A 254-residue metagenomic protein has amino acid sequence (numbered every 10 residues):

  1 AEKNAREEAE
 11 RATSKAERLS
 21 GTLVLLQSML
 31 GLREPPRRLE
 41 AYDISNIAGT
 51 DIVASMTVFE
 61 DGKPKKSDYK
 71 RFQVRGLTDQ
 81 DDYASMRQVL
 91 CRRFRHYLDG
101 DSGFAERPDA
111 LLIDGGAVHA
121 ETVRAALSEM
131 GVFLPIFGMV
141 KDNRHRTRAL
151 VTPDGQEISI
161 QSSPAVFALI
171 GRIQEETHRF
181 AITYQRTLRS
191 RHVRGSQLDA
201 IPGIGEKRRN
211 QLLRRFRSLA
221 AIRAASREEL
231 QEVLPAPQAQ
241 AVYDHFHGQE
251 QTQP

Functional and structural regions predicted by a protein language model:
A1-P254: Acidic, glycine-enriched active-site microenvironments
